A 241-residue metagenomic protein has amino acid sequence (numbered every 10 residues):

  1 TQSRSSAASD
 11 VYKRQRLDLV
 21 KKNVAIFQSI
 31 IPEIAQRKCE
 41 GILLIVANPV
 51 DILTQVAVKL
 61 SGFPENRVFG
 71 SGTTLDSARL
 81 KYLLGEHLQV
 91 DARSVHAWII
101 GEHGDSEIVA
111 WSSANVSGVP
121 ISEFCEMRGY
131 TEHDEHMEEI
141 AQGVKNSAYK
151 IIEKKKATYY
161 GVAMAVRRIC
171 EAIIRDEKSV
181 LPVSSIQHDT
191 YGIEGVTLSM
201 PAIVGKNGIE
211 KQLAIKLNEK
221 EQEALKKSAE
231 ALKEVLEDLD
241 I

Functional and structural regions predicted by a protein language model:
T1, R16, K155: Generic anion/oxyanion-binding catalytic loop in active/binding sites
T1-A8, Y12: Single conserved hydrophobic/aromatic residue that forms the stacking wall/gate of nucleotide- or nucleobase-binding
Q2, L43-A47, Y159-Y160: Active-site-adjacent beta-strand anchor residues
D10, E33-A35, Y149: A short alpha-helix capping/helix-coil boundary motif
V11-Y12, C39, C125, C170: Generic recognition of cysteine residues
K13-L17, A214-I215: Short acidic, glycine/proline-rich loop/turn micro-motifs
Q15-K81: Rossmann-like NAD(P)(H) cofactor-binding subdomain of soluble oxidoreductases
S61-R67, D76-I241: C-terminal substrate-binding/catalytic lobe of Rossmann-fold NAD(P)-dependent dehydrogenases
